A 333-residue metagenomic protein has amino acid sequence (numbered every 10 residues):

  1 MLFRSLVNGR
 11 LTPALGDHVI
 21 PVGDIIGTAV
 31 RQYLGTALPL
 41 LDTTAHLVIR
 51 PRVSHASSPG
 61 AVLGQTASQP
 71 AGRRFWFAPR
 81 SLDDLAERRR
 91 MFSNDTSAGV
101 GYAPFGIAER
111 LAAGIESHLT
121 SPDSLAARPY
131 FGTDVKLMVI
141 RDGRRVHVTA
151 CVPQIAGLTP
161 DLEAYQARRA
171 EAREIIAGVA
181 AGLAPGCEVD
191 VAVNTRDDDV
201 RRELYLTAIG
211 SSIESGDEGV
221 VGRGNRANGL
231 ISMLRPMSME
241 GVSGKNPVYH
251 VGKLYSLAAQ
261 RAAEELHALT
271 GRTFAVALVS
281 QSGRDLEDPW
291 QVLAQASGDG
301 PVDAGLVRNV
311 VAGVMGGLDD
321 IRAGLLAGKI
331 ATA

Functional and structural regions predicted by a protein language model:
R10-P21, I25-T36, T44, G241-S243 (+2 more regions): Small-residue-enriched alpha-helical segments and adjacent helix-cap loops that form tight helix-helix packing
P21-A29, G106, R110, A167-I175 (+3 more regions): Conserved active-site and cofactor/substrate-binding residues in soluble primary-metabolism enzymes
T28-A184, V191-T195: Glycine-rich, mobile lid/loop segments that gate access to catalytic sites or pores
D142-V146, D199-E203, D285-Q291: A short, glycine/Asx- and small/polar-enriched loop/turn that sits immediately N-terminal to a beta-strand
V200-G252: Long, contiguous, structured domain-core segments that constitute the functional module of a protein
E240-D285, Q295-G300: Hydrophobic alpha-helical bundle architecture
G271-A333: Internal helix-turn-beta structural module
